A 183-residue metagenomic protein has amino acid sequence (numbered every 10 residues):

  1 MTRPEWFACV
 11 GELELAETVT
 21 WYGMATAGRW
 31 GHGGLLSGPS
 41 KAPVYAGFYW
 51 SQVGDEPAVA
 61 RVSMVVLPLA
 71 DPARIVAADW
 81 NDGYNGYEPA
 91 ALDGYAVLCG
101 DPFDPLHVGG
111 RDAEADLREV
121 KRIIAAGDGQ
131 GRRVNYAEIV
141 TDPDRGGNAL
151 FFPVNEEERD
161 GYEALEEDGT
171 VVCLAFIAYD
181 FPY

Functional and structural regions predicted by a protein language model:
M1-Y183: Intrinsically disordered, low-complexity acidic regions enriched in Pro/Ser/Thr
